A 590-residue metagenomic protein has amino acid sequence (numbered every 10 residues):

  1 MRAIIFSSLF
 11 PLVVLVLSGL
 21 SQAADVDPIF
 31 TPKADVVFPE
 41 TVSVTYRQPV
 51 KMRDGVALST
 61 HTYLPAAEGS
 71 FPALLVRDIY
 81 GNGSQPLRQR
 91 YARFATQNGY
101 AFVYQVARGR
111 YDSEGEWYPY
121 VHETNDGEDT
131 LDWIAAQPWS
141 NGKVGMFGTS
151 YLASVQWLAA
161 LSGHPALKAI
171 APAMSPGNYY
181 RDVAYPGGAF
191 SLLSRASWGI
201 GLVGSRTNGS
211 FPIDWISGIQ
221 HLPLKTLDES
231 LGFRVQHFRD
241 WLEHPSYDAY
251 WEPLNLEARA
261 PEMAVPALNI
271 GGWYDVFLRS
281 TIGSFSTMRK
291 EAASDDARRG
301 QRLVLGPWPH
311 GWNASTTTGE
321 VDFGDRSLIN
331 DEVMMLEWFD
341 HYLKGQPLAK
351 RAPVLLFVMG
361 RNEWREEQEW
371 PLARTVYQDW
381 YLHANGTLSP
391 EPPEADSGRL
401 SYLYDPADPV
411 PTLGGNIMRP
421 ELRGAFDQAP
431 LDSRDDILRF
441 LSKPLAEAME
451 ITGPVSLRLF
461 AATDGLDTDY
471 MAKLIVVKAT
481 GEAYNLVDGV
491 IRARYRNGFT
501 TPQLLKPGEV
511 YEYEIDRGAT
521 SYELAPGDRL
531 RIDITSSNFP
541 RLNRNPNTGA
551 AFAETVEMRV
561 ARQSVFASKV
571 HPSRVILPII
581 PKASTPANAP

Functional and structural regions predicted by a protein language model:
A24-P32, Q48-P49, D296-A297, V321-G324 (+2 more regions): Glycine/threonine-rich phosphate-binding loop and adjacent beta-strand/alpha-helix elements that clamp
P32-A67, L441-E447: N-terminal cap/lid segment of alpha/beta-hydrolase-fold proteins
P65-A136, A184-P186, A314-F323, L466 (+2 more regions): Cap/lid segment of the alpha/beta-hydrolase catalytic domain
Q97, L158-E262: Accessory cap/linker subdomain of secreted extracellular hydrolases
P138-S150: Alpha/beta-hydrolase fold nucleophile elbow
T149-L158: Glycine-rich nucleophile elbow surrounding the catalytic serine of serine-hydrolase chemistry
M263, N269-G271: Short beta-strand/loop motif that positions the catalytic acidic residue of the alpha/beta-hydrolase fold
R279-Q301: Active-site-adjacent alpha-helix of alpha/beta-hydrolase-fold enzymes
